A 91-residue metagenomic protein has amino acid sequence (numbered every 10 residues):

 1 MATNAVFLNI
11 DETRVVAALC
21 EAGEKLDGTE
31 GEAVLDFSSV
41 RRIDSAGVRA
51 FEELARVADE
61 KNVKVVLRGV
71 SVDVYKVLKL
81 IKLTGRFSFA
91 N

Functional and structural regions predicted by a protein language model:
M1-A5: Short, basic/glycine-rich phosphate-binding loops at helix/coil junctions that contact nucleotide phosphates
F7-F87: Amphipathic alpha-helical interaction surfaces in cytosolic regulatory modules
F89-N91: Short, charged, intrinsically disordered terminal tails
